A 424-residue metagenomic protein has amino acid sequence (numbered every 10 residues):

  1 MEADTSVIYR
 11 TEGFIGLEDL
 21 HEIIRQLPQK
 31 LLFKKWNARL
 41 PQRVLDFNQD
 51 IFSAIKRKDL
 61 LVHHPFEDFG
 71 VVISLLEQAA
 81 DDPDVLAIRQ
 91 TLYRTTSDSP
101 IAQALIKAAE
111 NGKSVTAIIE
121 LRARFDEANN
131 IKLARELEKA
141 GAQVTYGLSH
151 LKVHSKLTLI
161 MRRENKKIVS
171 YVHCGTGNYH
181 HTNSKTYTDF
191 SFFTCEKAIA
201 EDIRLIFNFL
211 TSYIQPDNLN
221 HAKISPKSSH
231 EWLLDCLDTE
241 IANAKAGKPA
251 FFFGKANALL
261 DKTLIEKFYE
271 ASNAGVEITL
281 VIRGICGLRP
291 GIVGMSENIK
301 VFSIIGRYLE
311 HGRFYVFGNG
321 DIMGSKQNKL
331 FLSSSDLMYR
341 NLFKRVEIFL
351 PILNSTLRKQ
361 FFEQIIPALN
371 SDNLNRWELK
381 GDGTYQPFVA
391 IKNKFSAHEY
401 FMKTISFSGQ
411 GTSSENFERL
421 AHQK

Functional and structural regions predicted by a protein language model:
M1-F252, E270-A274, C286-E310, F314-K424: N-terminal localization/anchoring segments of enzymes in phospholipid and broader phosphate metabolism
N257: Cofactor-pocket helix-loop regions in the catalytic cores of large enzyme subunits
K262-I265, Y269: Glycine/threonine-rich ATP-lid/beta-loop region of ATP-binding domains
E277-V281: Hydrophobic alpha/beta core scaffold segments
